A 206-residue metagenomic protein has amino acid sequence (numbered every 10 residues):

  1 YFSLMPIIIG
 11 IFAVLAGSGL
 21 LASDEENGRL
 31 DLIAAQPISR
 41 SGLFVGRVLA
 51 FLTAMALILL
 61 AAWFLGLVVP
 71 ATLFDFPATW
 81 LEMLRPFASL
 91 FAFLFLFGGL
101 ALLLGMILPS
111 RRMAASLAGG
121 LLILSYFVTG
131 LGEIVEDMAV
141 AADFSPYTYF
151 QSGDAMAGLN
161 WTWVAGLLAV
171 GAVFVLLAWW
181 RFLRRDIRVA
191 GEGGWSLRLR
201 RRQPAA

Functional and structural regions predicted by a protein language model:
Y1-I9, A88-F95, A155-A172: Hydrophobic alpha-helical transmembrane segments
Y1-S23, G119: Long, hydrophobic alpha-helical segments
G10-G17, L65, G99-L100, P146 (+1 more regions): Hydrophobic/aromatic residues in alpha-helical transmembrane segments
I11-V14, A50, A54, L81-P86 (+2 more regions): Short alpha-helical transmembrane interface motifs in multi-pass membrane proteins
A13, A61, L96, V173-F174: Residue-level signal for transmembrane alpha-helical positions in Major Facilitator Superfamily
L21-L52: Helix-loop-helix units of permease transmembrane domains in multi-pass membrane transporters, especially ABC
V45-M106: Secretory targeting signals
A114-L199: Terminal transmembrane helical anchor/hairpin motif
